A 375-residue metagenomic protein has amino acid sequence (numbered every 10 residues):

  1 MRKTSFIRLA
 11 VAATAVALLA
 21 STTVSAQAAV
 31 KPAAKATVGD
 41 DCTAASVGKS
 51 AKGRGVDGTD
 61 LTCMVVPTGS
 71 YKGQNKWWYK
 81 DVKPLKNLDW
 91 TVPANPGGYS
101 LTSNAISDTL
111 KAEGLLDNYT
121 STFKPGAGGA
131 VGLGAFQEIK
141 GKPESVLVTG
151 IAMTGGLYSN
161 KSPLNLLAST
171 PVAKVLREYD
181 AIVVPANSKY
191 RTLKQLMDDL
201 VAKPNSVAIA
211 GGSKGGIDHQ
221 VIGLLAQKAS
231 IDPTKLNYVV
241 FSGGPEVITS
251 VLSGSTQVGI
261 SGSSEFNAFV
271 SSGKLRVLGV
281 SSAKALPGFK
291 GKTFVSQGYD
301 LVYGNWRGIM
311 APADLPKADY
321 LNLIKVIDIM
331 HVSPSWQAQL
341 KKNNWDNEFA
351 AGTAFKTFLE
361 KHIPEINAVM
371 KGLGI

Functional and structural regions predicted by a protein language model:
M1-A29: Secretory targeting and sorting signals
D81-L166, K214, S230-Q257, F349-A350 (+1 more regions): N-terminal (or domain-start) structured segment
V92-A94, Y179-K189, W306-D319: A bilobed periplasmic-binding-protein/Venus flytrap-type ligand-binding module shared by bacterial periplasmic
E144-L147, P163-A181, A208-A210, Y299-D300: A structural signal for short loop-to-beta-strand junctions that line the ligand-binding cleft of periplasmic/secreted
P185-N205, Q297: Flexible hinge/capping segments at coil-to-helix
V201-K203, D328-W345, M370: Periplasmic-binding protein-like
A210-G291: Ligand-binding pocket segment of bilobal, Venus flytrap-like solute-binding proteins
E265-P334, T357, K361-E365: C-terminal lobe and pocket-closing loops of periplasmic/extracytoplasmic Venus-flytrap solute-binding proteins
